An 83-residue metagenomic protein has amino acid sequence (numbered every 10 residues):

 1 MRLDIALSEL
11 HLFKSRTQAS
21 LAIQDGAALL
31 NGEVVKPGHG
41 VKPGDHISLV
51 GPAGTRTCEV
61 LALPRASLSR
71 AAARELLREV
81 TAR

Functional and structural regions predicted by a protein language model:
M1-P43: A basic, amphipathic helix-loop patch mediating RNA/tRNA/ribosome contacts
D4-S8, T57, E79: A general secondary-structure boundary signal
F13, R56-C58, E75-R78: Short, surface-exposed, polar/charged, turn-prone segments marking secondary-structure boundaries
A27-S69: S4-like RNA-binding module at protein N-termini
P64-R83: Glycine- and charge-enriched low-complexity intrinsically disordered segments
